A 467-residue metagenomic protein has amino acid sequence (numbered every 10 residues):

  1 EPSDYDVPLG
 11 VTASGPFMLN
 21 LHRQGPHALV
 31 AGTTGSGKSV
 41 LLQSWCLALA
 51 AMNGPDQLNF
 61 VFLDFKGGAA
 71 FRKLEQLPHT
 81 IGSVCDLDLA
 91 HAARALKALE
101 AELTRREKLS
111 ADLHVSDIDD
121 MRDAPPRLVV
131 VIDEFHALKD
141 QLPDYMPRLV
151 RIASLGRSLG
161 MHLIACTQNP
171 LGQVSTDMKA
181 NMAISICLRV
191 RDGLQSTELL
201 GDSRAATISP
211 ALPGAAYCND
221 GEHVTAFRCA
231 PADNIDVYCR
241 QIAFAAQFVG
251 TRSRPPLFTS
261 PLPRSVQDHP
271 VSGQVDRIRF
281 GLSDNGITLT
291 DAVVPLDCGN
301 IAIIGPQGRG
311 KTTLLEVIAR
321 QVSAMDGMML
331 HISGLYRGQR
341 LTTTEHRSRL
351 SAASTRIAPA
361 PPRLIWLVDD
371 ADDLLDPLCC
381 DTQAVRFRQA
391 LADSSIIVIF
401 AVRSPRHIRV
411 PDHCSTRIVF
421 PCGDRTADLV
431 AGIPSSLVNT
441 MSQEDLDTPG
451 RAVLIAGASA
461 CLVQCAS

Functional and structural regions predicted by a protein language model:
E1-S3, I235-S283: Long, low-complexity segments enriched in small/aliphatic residues
P2-Q195, T207-S209, S272-T426: P-loop NTPase catalytic phosphate-binding loop
G15, A124-P125, S209-L212, R254-P255 (+5 more regions): Intrinsic-disorder/low-complexity coil detector
R191-F258, A427-S467: Conserved P-loop NTPase
